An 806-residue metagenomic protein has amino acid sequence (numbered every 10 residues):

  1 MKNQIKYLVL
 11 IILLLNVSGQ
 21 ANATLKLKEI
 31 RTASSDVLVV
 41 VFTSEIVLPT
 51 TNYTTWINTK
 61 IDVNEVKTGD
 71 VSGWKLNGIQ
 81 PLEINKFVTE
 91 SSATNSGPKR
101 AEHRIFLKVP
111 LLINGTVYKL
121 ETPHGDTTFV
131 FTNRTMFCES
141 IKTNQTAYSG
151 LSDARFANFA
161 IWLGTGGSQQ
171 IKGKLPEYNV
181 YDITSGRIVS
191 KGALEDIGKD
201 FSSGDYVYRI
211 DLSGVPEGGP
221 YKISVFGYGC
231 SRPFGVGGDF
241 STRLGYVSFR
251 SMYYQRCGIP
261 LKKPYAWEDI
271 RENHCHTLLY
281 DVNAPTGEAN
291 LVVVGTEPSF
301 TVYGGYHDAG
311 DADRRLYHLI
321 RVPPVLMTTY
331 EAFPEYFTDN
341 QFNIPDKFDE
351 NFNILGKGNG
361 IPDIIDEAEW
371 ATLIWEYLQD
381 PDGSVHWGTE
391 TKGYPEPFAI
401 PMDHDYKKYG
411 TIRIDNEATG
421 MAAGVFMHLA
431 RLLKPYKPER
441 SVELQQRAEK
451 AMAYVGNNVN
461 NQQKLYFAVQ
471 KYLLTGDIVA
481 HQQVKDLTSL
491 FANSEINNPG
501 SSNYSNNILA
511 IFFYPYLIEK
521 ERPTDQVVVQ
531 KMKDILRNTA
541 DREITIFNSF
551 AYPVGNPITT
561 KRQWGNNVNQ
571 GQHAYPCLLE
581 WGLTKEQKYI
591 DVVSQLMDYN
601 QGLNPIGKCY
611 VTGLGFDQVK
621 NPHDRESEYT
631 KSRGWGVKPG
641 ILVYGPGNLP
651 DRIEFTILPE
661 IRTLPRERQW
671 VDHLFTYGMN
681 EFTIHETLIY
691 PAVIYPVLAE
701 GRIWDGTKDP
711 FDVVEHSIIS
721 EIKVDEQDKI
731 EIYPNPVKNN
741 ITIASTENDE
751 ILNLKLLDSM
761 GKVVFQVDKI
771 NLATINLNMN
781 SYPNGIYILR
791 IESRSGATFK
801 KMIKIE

Functional and structural regions predicted by a protein language model:
L25-Q80, S91-I105, T146-A147, D153-G227 (+10 more regions): Aromatic (Trp/Tyr) and acidic
K108-G115, S213-G219, N780-N784: Surface-exposed, short loops/turns at beta-strand junctions within beta-sandwich domains
G125-N133, C230-G237, T798-I803: Edge beta-strands of extracellular beta-sandwich domains
T132-A154, S231-D269: Low-complexity, Pro/Ser/Thr- and charge-rich linker/hinge segments at domain boundaries
R134, D705-Y733, E747-N748: Residue-level detector of functionally pivotal "anchor" positions at catalytic/ligand-binding pockets or at interdomain
T184, K723-E806: C-terminal outer-membrane/trafficking sorting elements
N343-I364, P736: Acidic, glycine-anchored loop motifs typical of Ca2+
